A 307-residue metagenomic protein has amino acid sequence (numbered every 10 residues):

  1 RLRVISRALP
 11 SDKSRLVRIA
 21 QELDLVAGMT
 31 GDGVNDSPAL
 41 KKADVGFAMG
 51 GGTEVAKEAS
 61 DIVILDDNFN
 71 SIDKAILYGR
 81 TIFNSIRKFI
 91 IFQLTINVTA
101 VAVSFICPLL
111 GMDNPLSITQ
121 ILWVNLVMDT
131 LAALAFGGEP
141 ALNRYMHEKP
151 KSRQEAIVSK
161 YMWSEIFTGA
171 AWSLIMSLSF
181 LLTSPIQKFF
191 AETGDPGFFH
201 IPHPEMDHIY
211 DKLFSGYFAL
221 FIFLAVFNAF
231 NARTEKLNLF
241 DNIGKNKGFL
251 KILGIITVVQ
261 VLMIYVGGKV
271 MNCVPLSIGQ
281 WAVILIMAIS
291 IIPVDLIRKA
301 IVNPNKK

Functional and structural regions predicted by a protein language model:
R1-G28, A43, G50-K236: Membrane-embedded transport module
R1-N35, K41-D44, I86, P108 (+2 more regions): Cytosolic catalytic headpiece
D67, T183, R233, I255 (+3 more regions): Flexible, glycine-rich loop/tail regions that form catalytic "lids" or insertion modules at the edges of active sites
M162-E165, F214-Y217, G248-L253, G279-I284: Transmembrane alpha-helices of multi-pass eukaryotic membrane proteins
M176-L182, I255-V270: Hydrophobic alpha-helical transmembrane segments in multi-pass integral membrane proteins
F223, N228, G248-M263: Hydrophobic alpha-helical membrane segments
D241-F249: Cytoplasmic-side transmembrane-helix entry/capping segments in multi-pass membrane proteins
